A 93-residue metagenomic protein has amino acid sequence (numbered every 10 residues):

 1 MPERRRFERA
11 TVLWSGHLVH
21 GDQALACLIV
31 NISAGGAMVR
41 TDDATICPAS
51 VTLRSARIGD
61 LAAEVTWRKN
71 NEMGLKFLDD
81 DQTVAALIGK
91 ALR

Functional and structural regions predicted by a protein language model:
M1-R93: Structured alpha-helical
